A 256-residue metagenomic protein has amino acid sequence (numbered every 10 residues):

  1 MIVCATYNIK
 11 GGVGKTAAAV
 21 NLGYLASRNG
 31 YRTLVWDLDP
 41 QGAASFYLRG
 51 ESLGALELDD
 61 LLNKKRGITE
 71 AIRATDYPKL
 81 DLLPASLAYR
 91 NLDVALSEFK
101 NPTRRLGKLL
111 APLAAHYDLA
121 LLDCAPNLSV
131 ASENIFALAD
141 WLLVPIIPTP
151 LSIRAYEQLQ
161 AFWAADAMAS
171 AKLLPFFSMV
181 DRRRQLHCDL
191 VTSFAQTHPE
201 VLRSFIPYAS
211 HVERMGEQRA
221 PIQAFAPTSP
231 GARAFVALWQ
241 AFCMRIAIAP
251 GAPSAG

Functional and structural regions predicted by a protein language model:
M1-G256: P-loop NTP-binding core
